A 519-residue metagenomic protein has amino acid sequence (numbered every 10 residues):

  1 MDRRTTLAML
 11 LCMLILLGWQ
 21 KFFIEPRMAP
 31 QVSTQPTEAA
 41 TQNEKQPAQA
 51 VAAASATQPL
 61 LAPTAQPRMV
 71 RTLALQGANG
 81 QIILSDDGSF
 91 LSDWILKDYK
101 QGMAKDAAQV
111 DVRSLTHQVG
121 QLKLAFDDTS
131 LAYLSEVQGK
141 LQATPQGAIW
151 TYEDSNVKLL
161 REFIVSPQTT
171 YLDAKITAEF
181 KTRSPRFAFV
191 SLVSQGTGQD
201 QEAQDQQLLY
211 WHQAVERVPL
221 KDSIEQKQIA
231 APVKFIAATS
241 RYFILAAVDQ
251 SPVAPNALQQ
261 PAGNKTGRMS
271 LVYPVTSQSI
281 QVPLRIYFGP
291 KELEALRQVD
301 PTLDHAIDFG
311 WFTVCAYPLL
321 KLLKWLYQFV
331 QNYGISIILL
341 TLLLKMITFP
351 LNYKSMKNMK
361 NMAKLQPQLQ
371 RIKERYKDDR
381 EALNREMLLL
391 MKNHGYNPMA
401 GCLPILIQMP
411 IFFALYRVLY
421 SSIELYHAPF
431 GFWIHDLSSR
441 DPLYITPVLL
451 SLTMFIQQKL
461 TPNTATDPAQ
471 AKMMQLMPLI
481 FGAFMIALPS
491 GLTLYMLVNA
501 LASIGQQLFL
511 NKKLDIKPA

Functional and structural regions predicted by a protein language model:
M1-A40, L84, I176-F180, V193-Q204 (+1 more regions): Helix-loop-helix
R3-R4, S55-T57, L61-T64, I224-I229 (+5 more regions): Mixed-charge, polar/low-complexity N-terminal
K21-K105, Q109: Juxtamembrane extramembrane loops of integral membrane proteins
A50-A52, G139, F243, A247 (+2 more regions): Generic hydrophobic, helix-prone segments enriched in Leu/Val/Ile
P59-A62, M69-V70, I149-T151, Q260 (+1 more regions): Intrinsically disordered, low-complexity segments enriched in polar/charged residues with Gly/Pro, especially when
Q76-H305: Soluble non-transmembrane domains of integral membrane proteins
